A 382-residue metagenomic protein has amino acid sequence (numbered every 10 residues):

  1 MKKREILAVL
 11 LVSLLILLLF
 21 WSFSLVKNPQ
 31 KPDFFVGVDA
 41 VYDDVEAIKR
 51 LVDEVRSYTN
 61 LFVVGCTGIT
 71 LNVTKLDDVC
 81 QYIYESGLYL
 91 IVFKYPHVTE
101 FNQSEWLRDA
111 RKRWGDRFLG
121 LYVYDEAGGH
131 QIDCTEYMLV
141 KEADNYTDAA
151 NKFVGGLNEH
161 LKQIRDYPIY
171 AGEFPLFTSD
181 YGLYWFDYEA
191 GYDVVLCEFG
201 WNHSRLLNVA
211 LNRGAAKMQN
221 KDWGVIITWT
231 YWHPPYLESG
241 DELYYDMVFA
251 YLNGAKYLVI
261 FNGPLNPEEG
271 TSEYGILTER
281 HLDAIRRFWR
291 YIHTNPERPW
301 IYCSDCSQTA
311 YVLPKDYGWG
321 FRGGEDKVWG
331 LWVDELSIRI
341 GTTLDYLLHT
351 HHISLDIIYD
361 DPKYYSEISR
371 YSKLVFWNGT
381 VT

Functional and structural regions predicted by a protein language model:
K3-E5, F20-T382: Glycan-processing catalytic domains of CAZymes
V9-W21: Hydrophobic membrane-insertion alpha-helices, especially the h-region of bacterial N-terminal signal peptides
